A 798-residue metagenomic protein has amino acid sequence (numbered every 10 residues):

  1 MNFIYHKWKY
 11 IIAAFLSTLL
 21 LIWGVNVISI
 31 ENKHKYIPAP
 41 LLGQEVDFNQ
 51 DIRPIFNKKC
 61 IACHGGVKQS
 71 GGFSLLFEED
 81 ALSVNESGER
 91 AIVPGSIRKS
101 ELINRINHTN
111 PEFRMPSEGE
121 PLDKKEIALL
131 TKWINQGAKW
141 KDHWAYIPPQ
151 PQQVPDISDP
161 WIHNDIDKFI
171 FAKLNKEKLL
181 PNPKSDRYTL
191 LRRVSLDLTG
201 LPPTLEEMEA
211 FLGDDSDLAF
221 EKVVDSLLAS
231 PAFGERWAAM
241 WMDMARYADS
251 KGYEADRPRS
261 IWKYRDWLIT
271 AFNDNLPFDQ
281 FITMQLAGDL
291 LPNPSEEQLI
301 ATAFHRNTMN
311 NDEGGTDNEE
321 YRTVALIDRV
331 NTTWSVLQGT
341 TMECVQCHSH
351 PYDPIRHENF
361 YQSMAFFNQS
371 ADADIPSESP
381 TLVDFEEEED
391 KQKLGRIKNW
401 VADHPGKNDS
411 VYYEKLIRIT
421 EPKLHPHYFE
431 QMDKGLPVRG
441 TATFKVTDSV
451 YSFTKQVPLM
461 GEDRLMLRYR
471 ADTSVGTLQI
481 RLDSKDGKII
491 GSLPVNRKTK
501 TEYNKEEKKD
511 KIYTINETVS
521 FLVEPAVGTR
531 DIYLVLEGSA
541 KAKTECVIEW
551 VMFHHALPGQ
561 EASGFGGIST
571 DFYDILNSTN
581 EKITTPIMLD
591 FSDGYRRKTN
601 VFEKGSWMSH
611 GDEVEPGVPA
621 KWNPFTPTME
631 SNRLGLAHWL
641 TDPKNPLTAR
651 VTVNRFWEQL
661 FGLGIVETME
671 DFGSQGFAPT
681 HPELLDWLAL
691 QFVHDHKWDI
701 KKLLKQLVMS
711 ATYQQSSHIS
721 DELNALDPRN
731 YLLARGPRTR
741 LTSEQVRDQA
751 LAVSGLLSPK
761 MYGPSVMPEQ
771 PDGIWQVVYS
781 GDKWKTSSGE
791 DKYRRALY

Functional and structural regions predicted by a protein language model:
N2-F15: N-terminal Sec-pathway targeting helices
K7-W8, V25-T131, A138-I166, F171-A172 (+8 more regions): Solvent-exposed helix-loop boundary motif
I12-S17, I22-N26, A219-R356, S363-M364 (+1 more regions): Extended surface/linker regions that mediate inter-domain or inter-protein docking in multi-component redox
F48, E118-W140, E378-S410, G538-A540: C-terminal capping alpha-helices of c-type cytochrome domains
M115-P116, V223, L227, S250 (+11 more regions): Glycine- and acidic
S158-R193, D197-A232, R246-P292, D353-P354 (+1 more regions): Primarily short, surface-exposed interaction patches in extracytoplasmic proteins
R259-T283, T302-H305, N311, N331-M342 (+2 more regions): Non-catalytic accessory/assembly modules
G395-S578: Extracytoplasmic
